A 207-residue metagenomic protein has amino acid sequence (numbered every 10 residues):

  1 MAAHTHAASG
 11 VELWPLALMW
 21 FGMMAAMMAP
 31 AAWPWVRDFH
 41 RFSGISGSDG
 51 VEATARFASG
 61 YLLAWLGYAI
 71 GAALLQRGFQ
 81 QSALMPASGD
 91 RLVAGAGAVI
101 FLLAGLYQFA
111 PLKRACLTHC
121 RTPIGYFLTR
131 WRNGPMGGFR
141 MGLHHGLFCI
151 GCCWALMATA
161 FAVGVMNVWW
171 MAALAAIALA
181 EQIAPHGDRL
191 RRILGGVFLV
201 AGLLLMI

Functional and structural regions predicted by a protein language model:
M1, L16-A17, V51-L112: Membrane helix-loop-helix hairpins that form the core translocation module of multi-pass transporters
M1-G22, S43-S48, Q80-D90, A110-R132 (+1 more regions): Histidine-/acidic- and/or cysteine-rich, low-complexity loops and terminal segments associated with membrane
L16-L62, L66: Juxtamembrane transmembrane-helix termini in multi-pass membrane transport proteins
A26, P30, L63, G67-F79 (+3 more regions): Alpha-helical membrane-inserting segments
R41-S46, G137, A155-N167, A176-Q182: Interfacial segments of multi-pass membrane proteins
Y107-A115, G137-V165: Alpha-helical transmembrane segments of helical membrane proteins, especially in multi-pass transport, channel
A176-V200: Interfacial loop-to-transmembrane junctions
A201-I207: Juxtamembrane boundary at the C-terminal end of a transmembrane helix
